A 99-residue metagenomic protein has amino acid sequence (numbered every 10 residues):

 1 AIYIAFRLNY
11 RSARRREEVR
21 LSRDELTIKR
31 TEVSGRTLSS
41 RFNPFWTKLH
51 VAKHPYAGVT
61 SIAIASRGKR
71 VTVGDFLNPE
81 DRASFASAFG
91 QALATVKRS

Functional and structural regions predicted by a protein language model:
A1-R15: Alpha-helical transmembrane spans
A13-S39: Membrane-cytosol interface motif
E18, T27, K48, S61-A63: Beta-strand secondary-structure signal
L21-D24, Y56-T60: A short, compositionally biased
D24, F45-T47, K69: Short beta-strand or tight-loop elements that sit immediately N-terminal to catalytic metal-binding acidic residues
T37-V59: Pleckstrin homology
V59-S99: A membrane-cytosol interface segment of integral membrane proteins
